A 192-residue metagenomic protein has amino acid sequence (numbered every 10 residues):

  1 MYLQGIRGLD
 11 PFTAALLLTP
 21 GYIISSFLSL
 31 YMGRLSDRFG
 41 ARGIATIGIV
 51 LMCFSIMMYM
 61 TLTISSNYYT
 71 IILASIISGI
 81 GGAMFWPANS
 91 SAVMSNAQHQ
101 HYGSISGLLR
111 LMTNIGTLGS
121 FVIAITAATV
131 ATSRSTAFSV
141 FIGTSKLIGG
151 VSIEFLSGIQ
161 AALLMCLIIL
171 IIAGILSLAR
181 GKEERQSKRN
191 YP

Functional and structural regions predicted by a protein language model:
M1-R134, F155-S177: 12-transmembrane solute porter fold
T132-A137, E184: Charged, solvent-exposed alpha-helical segments that act as regulatory interaction surfaces
S139-L156: Short, membrane-exposed interhelical loops at transmembrane-helix boundaries
L147-G150, R180-P192: Intrinsic disorder in cytosolic terminal tails and internal cytosolic loops of multi-pass membrane transporters
